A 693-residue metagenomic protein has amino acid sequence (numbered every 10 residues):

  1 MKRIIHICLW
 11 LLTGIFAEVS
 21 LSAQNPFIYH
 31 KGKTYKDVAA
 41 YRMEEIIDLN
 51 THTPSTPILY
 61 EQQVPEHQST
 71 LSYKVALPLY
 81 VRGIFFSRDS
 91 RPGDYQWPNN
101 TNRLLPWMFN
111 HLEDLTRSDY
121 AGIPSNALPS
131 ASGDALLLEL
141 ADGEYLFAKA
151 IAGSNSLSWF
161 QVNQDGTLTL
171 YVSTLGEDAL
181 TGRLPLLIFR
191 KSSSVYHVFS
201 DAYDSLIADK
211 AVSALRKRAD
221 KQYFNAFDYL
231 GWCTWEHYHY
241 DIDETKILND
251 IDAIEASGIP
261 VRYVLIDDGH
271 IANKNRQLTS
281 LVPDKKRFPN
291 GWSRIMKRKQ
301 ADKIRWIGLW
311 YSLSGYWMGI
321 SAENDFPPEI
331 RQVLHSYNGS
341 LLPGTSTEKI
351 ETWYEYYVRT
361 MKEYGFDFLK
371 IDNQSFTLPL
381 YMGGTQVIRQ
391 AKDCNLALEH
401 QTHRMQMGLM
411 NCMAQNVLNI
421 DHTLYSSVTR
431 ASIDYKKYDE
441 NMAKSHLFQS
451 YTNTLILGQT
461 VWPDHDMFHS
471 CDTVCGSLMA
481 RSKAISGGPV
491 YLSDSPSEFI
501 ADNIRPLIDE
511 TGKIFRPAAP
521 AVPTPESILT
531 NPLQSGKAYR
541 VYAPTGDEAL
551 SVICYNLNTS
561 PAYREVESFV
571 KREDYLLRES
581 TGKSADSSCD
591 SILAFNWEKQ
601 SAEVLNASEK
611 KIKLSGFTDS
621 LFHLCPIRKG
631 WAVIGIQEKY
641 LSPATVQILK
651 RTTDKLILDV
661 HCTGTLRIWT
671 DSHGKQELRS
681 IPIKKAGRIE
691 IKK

Functional and structural regions predicted by a protein language model:
M1-N25: Bacterial Sec-dependent N-terminal signal peptides
N25-Y263, K285-F288, W306: Carbohydrate-recognition beta-sandwich/jelly-roll modules in extracellular/periplasmic carbohydrate-active proteins
Y80-P92, D574-K599, W669-I681: Solvent-exposed beta-hairpin/edge-strand motifs
N225-I388: Aromatic-lined carbohydrate-binding/catalytic grooves of carbohydrate-active enzymes
W292-K299, R389-L409: Alpha-helix-loop-beta-strand connector modules within alpha/beta enzyme cores
W317-K362, L396-N503, A519-T530: Glycan-recognition surfaces
K483-S486, Y491, T530-D590, L621-K629 (+1 more regions): Carbohydrate-binding surface patches
L605-V646, L666-R667, K675-K693: C-terminal beta-strand-rich structural cap/linker in extracellular carbohydrate-active enzymes
